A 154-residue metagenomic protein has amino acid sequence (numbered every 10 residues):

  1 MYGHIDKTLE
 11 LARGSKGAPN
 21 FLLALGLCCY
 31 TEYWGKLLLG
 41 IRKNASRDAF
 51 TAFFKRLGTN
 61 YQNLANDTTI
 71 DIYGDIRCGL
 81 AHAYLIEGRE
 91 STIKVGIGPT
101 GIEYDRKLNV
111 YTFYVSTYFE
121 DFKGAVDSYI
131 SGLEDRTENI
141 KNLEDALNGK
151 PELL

Functional and structural regions predicted by a protein language model:
M1-H4, T8, T68, A83-L154: Polyanionic, low-complexity intrinsically disordered segments
G3-E10, G17-R56: Short, contiguous, well-structured surface segments enriched in hydrophobic/aromatic residues
E10-L22, L64-D67, N109, F113: Short, solvent-exposed segments of well-ordered alpha helices
L25, F54-G58, T117, K123-V126: Prokaryotic Sec-type signal peptides and long signal-anchor helices with extended Leu/Ile/Val-rich h-regions
L25, R42-S46, L64-A65, V110 (+1 more regions): Alpha-helical protein-protein interaction elements
G35-R42, G58-Q62, A81, L85 (+2 more regions): Hydrophobic/aromatic-lined pockets within catalytic cores
R47, Y73-G74, F119: A structural signal for well-ordered alpha-helical scaffolds and beta->alpha junctions
T51-S91: Short, mixed-charge amphipathic alpha-helical segments
